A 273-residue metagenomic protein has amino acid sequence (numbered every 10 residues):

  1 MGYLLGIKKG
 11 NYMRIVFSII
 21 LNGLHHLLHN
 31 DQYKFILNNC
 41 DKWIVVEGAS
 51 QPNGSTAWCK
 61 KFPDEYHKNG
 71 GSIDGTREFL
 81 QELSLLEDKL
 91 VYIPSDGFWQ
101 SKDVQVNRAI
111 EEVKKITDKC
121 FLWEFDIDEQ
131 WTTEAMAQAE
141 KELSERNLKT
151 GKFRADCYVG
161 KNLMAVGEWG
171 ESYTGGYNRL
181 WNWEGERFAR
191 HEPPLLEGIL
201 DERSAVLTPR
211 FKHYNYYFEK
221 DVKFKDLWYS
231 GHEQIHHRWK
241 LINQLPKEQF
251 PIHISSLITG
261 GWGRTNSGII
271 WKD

Functional and structural regions predicted by a protein language model:
Y3-Y12: Short, Lys/Arg-enriched N-terminal segments with co-localized hydrophobic residues within the first ~10-30 amino acids
R14-S18, L27, I36, D41-V46: Hydrophobic targeting segments
G23-N39, P52-W58: Short, well-formed alpha-helical segments that are part of the catalytic scaffolds of diverse glycosyltransferases
Y33-K34, V46-T56, Y214-K223: Short, solvent-exposed beta-strand-terminating loops
G48, F125-D126: Active-site acidic Asp-centered loop
G48-C120: Active-site-proximal specificity loops/subdomain of glycosyltransferases
Q100-N107, E111, E124, Q130-D273: Catalytic-site signature of metal-activated, phosphate-bearing donor transferases, centered on the GT-A/GT-A-like
